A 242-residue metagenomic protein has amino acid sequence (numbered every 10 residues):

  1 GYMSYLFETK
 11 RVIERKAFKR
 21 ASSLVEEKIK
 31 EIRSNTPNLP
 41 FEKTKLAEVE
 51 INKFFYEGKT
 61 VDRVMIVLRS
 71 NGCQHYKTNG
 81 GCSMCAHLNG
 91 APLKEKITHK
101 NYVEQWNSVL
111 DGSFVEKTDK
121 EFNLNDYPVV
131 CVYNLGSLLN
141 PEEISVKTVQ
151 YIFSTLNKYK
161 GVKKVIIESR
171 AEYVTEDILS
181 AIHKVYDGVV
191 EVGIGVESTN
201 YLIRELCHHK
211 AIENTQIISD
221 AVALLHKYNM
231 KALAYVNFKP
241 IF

Functional and structural regions predicted by a protein language model:
G1-V61: Radical SAM enzyme core and accessory elements
Y56-E104: Canonical Radical SAM [4Fe-4S] cluster-binding loop centered on the CxxxCxxC motif and its immediate flanking residues
S70-G72, G136-L138, A171, F238-P240: Residue-level signal for short, function-critical loop segments
H87-V146, Y159-V174, G188-I218: Core AdoMet radical
E142-F153, T175-K184: Distinct, well-ordered alpha-helical segments
L156, I182, V222-L225: Generic structural signal for hydrophobic
K184-E191, Y228-M230: Glycine-enriched alpha-helix->loop->beta-strand junction motifs that scaffold or abut catalytic
T199-Y201, H208-A211, A221, L225-F242: Conserved strand-turn element in the central/C-terminal portion of the radical SAM core barrel that lines
